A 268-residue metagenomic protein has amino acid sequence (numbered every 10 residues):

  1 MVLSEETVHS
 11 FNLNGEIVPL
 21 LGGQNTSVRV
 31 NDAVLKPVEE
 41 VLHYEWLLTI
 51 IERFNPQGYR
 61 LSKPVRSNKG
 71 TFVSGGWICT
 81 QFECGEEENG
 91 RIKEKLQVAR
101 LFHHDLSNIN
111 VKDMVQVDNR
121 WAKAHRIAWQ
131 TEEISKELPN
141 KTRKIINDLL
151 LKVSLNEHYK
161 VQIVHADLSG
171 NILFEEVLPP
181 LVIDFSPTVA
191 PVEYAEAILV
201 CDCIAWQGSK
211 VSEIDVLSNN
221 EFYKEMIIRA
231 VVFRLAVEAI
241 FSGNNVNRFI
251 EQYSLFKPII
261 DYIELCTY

Functional and structural regions predicted by a protein language model:
M1-G15: Juxta-kinase regulatory segment immediately upstream of eukaryotic protein kinase catalytic domains
V18-P19, G23-N108: ATP-binding pocket architecture of kinase catalytic cores
G23-V30, P64, L150-V192: Active-site acidic catalytic loop and adjacent metal/ATP-binding pocket of ATP-dependent phosphoryl transfer enzymes
G70, G75-G90, A124-I134, V232-F249: A glycine-centered beta->alpha junction motif in the catalytic cores of kinase/phosphotransferase enzymes
L106-M114, A239, G243-V246: Long, hydrophobic, amphipathic alpha-helical segments used as structural scaffolds
N110-H165, L178, L255-Y268: An alpha-helical support segment within catalytic cores of ATP-dependent transferases
R126-A128, I198-L199, C203, E213-Y268: Helix-rich C-terminal or lid/interface subdomains of diverse kinases
E175-Y223: Active-site Asp-x-Gly
